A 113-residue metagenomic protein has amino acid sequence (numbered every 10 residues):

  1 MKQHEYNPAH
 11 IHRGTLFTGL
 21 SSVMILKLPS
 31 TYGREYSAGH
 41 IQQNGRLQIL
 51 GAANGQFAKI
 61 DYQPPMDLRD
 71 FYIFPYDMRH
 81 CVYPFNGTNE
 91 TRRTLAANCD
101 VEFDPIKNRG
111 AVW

Functional and structural regions predicted by a protein language model:
M1-I73, Y83, E90, P105-V112: Catalytic core of non-heme Fe(II) oxygenases with the double-stranded beta-helix
D77-M78, D100: Short, surface-exposed secondary-structure boundary micro-motifs
M78-P84: Low-complexity, intrinsically disordered Gly/Pro/Thr-rich segments
T88-C99: A short alpha/beta connector and helix-capping loop motif
